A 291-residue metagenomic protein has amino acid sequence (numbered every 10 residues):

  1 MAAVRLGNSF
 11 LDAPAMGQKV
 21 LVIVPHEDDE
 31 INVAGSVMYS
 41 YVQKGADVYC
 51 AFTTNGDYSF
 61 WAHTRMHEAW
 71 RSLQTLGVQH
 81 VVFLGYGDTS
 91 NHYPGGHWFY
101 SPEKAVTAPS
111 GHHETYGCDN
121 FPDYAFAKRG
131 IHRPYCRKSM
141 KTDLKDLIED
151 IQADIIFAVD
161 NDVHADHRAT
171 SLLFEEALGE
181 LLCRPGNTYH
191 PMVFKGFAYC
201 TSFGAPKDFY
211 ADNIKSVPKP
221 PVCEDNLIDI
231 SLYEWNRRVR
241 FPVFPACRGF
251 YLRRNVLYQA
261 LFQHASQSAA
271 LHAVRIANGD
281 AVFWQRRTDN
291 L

Functional and structural regions predicted by a protein language model:
A2-A15, E68, S72-L76, H80 (+6 more regions): The feature marks non-catalytic terminal segments
A2-N187: Active-site beta-strand->loop->alpha-helix modules in alpha/beta enzyme cores, enriched in Gly/His/Asp(Glu)
